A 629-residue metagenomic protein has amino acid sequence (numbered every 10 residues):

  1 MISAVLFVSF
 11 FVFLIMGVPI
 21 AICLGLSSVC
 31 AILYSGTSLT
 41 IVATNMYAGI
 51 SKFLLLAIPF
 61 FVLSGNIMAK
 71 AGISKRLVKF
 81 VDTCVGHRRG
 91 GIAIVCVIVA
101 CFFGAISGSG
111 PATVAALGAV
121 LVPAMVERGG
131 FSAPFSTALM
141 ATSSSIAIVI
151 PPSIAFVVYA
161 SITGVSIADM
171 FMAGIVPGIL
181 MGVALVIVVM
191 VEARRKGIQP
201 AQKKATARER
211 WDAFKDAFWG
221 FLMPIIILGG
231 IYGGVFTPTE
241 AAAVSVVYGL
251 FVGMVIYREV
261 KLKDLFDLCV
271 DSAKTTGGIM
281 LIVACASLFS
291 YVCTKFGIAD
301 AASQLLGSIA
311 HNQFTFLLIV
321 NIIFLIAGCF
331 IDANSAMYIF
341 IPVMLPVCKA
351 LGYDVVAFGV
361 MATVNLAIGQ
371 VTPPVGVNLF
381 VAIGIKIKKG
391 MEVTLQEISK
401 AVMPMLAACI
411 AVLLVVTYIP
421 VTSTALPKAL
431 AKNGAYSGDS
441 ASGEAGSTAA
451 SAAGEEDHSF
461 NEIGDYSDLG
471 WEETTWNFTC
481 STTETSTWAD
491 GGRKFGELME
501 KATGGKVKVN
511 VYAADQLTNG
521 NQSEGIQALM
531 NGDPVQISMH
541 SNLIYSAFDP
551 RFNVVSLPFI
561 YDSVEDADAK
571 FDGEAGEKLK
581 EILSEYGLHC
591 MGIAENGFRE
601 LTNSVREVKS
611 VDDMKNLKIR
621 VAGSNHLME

Functional and structural regions predicted by a protein language model:
M1-S451: Alpha-helical transmembrane segments of multi-pass membrane transport proteins
V97, A116, T479, Y512 (+2 more regions): Structural motif
G174, C480, A502-T503, V511 (+2 more regions): Sec/Tat-exported extracytoplasmic proteins
P238, H458-D468, T475-K494, A514-N519: Extracytoplasmic "Venus flytrap"
A357, T475, K506-N510, K618: Residues at or immediately flanking beta-strands
L379, A489-R493, M628: Short, surface-exposed alpha-helical segments at coil->helix boundaries
G454-D465, E497, S523, Q527 (+2 more regions): Contiguous mixed-secondary-structure segments that line small-molecule binding/active-site clefts of soluble domains
K494, L498-A502, K508-M530: Extracytoplasmic small-molecule ligand-binding "clamshell" domains of the periplasmic binding protein/Venus flytrap
